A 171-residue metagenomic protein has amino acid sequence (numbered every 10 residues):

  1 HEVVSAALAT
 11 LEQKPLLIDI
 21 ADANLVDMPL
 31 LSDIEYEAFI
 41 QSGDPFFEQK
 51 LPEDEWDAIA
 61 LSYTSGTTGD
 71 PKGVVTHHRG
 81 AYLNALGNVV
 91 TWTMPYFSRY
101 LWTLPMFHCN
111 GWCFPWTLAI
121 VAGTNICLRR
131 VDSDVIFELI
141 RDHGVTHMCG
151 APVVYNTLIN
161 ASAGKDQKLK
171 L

Functional and structural regions predicted by a protein language model:
H1-A38, G144: Structural core segment of the AMP-binding/adenylate-forming
H1-A7, A23-N24, L104, V131-D134 (+1 more regions): Adenylate-forming
L16, G73-V75, W102, T124-R130: Short beta-strand->loop structural element characteristic of the AMP-binding/adenylate-forming
I18-A23, I40-G43, L104, N110 (+1 more regions): Residues at the C-termini of beta-strands that transition into short coil/loop
I18-D19, D33, E37-Y63, D70 (+1 more regions): Conserved pre-ATP/AMP-binding loop-to-beta segment of ANL
I34-E37, W56, H78-R79, L104 (+1 more regions): Structural detector for helix-capping/boundary residues
S65-G73, H78: Conserved phosphate-binding and hydrolysis motifs of nucleotide-dependent enzymes
Y82-R99, F107-H147, T157, A161-S162: Conserved AMP-binding/adenylation subdomain of ANL enzymes
